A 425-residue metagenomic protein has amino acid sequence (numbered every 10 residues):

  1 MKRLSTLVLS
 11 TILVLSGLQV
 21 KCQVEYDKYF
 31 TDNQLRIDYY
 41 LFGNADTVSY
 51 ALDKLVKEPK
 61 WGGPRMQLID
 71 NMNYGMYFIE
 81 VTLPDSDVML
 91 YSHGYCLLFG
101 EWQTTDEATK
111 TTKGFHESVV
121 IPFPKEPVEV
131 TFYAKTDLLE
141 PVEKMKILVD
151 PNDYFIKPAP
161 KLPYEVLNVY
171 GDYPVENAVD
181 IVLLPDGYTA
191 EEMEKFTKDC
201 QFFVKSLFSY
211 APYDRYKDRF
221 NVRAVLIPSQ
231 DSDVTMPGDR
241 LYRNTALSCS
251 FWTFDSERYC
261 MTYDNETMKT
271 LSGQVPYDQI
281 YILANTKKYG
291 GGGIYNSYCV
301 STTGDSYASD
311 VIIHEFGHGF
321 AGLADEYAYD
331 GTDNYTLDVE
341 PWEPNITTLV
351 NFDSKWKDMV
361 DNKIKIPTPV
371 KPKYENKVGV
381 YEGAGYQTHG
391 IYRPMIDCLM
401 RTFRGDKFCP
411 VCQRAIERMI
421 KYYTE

Functional and structural regions predicted by a protein language model:
M1-E25: Bacterial Sec-dependent N-terminal signal peptides
Y26, F30-L41, A45-T47, Y327-E425: Replace "(M1/M4/M9/M12/WLM)" with "(e.g., M1/M4/M8/M9/M12/M26/WLM)" and add "not limited to" to clarify scope
Y29-Y154: Beta-strand-enriched, solvent-exposed domains that form extended recognition/catalytic surfaces
F155-A211, A224-V234: Fold-level signature of zinc-dependent metallopeptidase catalytic domains
G187-A190, P228-S232, T286-G290, S306-A308 (+2 more regions): Solvent-exposed loop/turn segments at secondary-structure junctions within structured extracellular/periplasmic domains
M193-F196, G291-E315: Short pre-active-site segment immediately N-terminal to the catalytic Zn-binding motif
R219-Y295: Active-site-proximal segments of metallohydrolase catalytic domains
F316-T332: Catalytic Zn2+-binding segment of zinc metalloproteases
